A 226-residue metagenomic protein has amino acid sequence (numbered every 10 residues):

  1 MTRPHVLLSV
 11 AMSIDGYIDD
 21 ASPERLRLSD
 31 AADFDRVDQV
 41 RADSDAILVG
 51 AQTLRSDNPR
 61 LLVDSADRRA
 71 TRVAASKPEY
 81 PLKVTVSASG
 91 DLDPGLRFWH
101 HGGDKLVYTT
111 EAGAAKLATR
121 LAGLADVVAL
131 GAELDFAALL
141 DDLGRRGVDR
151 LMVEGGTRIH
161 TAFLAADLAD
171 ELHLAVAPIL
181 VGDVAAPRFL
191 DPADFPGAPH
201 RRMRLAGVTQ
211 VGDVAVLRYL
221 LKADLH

Functional and structural regions predicted by a protein language model:
M1-H226: Enzymes that bind and transform nitrogen-containing heteroaromatic metabolites
